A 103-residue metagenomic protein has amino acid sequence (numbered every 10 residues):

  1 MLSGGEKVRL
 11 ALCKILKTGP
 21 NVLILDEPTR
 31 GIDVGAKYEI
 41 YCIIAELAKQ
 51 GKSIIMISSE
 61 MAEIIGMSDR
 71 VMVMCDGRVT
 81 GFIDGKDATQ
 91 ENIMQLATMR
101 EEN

Functional and structural regions predicted by a protein language model:
M1-L25: ABC ATP-binding cassette signature C-motif
E27-N103: Glycine-rich phosphate-binding loops of nucleotide-dependent enzymes
